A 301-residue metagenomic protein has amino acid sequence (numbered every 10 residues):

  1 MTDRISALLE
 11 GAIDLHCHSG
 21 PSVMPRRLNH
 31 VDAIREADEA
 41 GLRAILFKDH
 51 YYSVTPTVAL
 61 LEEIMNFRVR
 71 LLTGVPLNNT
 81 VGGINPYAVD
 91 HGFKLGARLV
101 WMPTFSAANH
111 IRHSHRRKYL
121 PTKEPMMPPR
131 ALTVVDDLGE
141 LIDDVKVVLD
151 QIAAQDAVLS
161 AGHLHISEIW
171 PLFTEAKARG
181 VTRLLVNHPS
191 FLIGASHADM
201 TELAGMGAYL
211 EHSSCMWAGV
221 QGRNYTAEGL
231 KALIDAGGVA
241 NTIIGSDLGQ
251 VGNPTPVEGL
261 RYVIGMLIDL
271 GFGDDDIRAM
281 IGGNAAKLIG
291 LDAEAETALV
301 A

Functional and structural regions predicted by a protein language model:
M1-V69: An N-terminally biased module of ancient metal coordination in phosphate/nucleic-acid-related enzymes
D3, L9-G11, M102-D143, V263-I264: Active-site gating loops and adjacent loop-to-helix segments of metal-dependent hydrolytic enzymes
S6, V58-R68, D90-G96, D150-Q151 (+3 more regions): Acidic (Asp/Glu)-rich catalytic clusters
G11-C17, I45-F47, L72-V75, V100-M102 (+4 more regions): Hydrophobic faces of well-ordered beta-strands that scaffold small-molecule active sites in alpha/beta enzyme cores
H18-G20, H50, G74-T80, P103-A107 (+4 more regions): Active-site beta-loop-alpha junctions enriched in small/polar residues
D150, Q155-N224, I243: Catalytic pocket-lining loop regions of alpha/beta-barrel enzymes, especially the amidohydrolase/enolase/GH5 lineages
V239-P256: Short acidic/histidine-rich active-site segments
G259-A301: Mid-to-C-terminal alpha-helical segments outside catalytic/metal-binding sites
